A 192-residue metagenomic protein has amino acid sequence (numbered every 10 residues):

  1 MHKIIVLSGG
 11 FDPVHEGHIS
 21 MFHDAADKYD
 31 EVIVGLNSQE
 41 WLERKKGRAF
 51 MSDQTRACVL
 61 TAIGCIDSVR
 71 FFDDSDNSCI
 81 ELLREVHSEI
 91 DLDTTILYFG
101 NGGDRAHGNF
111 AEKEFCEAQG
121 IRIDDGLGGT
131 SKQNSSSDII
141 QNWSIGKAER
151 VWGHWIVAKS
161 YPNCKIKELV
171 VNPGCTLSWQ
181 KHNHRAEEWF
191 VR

Functional and structural regions predicted by a protein language model:
M1-K147: Nucleotidyltransferase catalytic core that binds NTPs
G9, K165-I166, A186: Short loop/turn microsegments at loop-to-beta-strand junctions
N37-Q39, L169-G174, H182-H184: Histidine- and/or cysteine-centered catalytic micro-motif in compact active-site loops
E112, E168, E187-E188: Acidic-residue sensor for enzyme active/binding pockets
N134, Y161-N163, N183: A generic fold-level signal
Q141-S178: A short, N-terminal "cap"/entry segment at the start of jelly-roll beta-barrel domains of the cupin/DSBH fold
H184-R192: Glycine- and acidic-residue-biased ligand/ion/polar-headgroup-sensing regions
